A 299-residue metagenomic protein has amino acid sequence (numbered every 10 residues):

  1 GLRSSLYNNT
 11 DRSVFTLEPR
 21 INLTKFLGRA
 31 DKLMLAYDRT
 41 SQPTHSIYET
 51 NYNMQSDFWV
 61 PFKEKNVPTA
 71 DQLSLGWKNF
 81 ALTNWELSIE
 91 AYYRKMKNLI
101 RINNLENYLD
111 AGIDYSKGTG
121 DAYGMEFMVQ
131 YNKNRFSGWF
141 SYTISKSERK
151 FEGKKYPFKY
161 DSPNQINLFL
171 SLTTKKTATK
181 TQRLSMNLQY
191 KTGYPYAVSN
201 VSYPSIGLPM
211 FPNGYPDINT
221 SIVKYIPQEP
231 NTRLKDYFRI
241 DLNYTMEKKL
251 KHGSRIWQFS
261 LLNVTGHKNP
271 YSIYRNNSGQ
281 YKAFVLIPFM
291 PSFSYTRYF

Functional and structural regions predicted by a protein language model:
G1-T10, T16-R20, V129-K146: Surface-exposed extracellular loop regions of Gram-negative outer-membrane beta-barrel proteins
L2-S4, L35-R39, S56, W77 (+4 more regions): Transmembrane beta-barrel strands of outer-membrane/channel proteins
D11, K25, R29-L73, Y93-I113 (+2 more regions): Surface-exposed extracellular loop regions of Gram-negative outer-membrane beta-barrel proteins, predominantly
S13-L17, T69-L73, T119-Y123, N132-N134 (+3 more regions): Residues that define the transmembrane beta-barrel architecture of outer-membrane proteins
I21-K25, L75-N79, M125-Y131, F140 (+5 more regions): Residues on the lipid-exposed face of transmembrane beta-strands in outer-membrane beta-barrel proteins
A30-L33, T83-L87, R135-W139, K176-Q182 (+1 more regions): Repeated loop/turn-to-beta-strand initiation elements of outer-membrane beta-barrel proteins
Y93-K95, Y115-Y196: Gram-negative outer-membrane beta-barrel transporters
Q189-T220, K235-F299: C-terminal beta-signal and adjacent terminal beta-strands/loops of Gram-negative outer-membrane beta-barrel proteins
